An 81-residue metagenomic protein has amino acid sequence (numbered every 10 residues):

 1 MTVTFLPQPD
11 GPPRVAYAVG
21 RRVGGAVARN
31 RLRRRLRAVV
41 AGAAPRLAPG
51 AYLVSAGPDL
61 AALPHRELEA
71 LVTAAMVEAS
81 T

Functional and structural regions predicted by a protein language model:
M1-T81: Positively charged, solvent-exposed patches that mediate nucleic-acid binding
